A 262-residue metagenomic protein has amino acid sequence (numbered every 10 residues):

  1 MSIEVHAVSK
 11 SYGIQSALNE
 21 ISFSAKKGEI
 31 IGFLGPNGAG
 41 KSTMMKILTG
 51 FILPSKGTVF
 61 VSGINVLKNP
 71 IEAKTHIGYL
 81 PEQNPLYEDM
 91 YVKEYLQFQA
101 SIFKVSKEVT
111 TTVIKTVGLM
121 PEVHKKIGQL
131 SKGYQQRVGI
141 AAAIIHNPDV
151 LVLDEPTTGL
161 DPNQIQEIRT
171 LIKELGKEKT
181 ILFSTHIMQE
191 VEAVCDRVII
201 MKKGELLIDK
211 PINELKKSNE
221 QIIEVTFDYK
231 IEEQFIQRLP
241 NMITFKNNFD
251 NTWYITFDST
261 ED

Functional and structural regions predicted by a protein language model:
S2-I3, K10-K202, L206-I208: ABC transporter nucleotide-binding domains
E167-D258: ABC transporter nucleotide-binding domain
T260-D262: Short, charged/polar, Gly/Pro-enriched secondary-structure boundary elements
